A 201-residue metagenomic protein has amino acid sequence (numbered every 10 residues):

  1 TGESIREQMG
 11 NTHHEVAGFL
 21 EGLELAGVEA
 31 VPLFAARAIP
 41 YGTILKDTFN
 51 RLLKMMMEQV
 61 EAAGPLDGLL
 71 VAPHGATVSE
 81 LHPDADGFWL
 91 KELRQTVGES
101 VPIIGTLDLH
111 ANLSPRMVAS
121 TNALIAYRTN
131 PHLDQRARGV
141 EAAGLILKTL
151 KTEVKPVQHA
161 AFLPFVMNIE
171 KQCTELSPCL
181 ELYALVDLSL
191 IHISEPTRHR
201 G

Functional and structural regions predicted by a protein language model:
T1-E7, F34-I44, H74: Glycine-/proline-rich flexible loop or hinge segments
T1-E7, T174-L190: Hydrophobic targeting/anchoring helices
T1-L25: N-terminal amphipathic/basic leader segments beginning at the initiator methionine
L20-P40, I44-V60: Low-complexity, highly charged intrinsically disordered N-terminal segments that act as targeting/localization
P40-G42, H74-S79, P131-H132, F162-Q172: Active-site-proximal beta-alpha loop/turn segments in soluble metabolic enzymes
K46-L53, A63-V154: Active-site histidine-anchored catalytic micro-motif
L150-C179: Internal, active-site/partner-interface "lid" segment
I191-G201: Single conserved hydrophobic/aromatic residue that forms the stacking wall/gate of nucleotide- or nucleobase-binding
